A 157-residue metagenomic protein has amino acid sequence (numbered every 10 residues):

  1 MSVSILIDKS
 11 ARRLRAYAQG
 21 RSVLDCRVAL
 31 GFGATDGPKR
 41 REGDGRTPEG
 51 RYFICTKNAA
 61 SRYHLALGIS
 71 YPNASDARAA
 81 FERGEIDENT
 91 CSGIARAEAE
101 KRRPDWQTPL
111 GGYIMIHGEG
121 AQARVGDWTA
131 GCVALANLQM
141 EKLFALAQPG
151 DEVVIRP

Functional and structural regions predicted by a protein language model:
M1-R27, G31-D36, P157: Intrinsically disordered, low-complexity, Pro/Ser/Thr/Asn/Gly/Ala-rich spacer/linker segments adjacent to signal
M1-S4, V28-T56, K101, N137-K142: N-terminal post-signal-peptidase region of extra-cytosolic proteins
S4-L6, A18, D44, K57 (+2 more regions): Generic marker of residues within folded, mature protein domains
S4-L6, R15, R27, F53 (+3 more regions): Soluble periplasmic/extracytoplasmic beta-strand elements of cell-envelope proteins
R15-Y17, L24-C26, P38, H64 (+2 more regions): Short acidic, gly/pro-rich beta-turn/loop elements at beta-sheet edges and active-site/ligand-binding grooves
Y17, S22, P48, S61-Y63 (+1 more regions): A short, polar/charged loop/turn motif at coil->beta-strand junctions and beta-hairpin connectors
S22-V23, R27-A29, D36-R41, E98-A99 (+2 more regions): Short secondary-structure boundary micro-motifs
N58-P157: Exported/periplasmic cell-wall-interacting domains
